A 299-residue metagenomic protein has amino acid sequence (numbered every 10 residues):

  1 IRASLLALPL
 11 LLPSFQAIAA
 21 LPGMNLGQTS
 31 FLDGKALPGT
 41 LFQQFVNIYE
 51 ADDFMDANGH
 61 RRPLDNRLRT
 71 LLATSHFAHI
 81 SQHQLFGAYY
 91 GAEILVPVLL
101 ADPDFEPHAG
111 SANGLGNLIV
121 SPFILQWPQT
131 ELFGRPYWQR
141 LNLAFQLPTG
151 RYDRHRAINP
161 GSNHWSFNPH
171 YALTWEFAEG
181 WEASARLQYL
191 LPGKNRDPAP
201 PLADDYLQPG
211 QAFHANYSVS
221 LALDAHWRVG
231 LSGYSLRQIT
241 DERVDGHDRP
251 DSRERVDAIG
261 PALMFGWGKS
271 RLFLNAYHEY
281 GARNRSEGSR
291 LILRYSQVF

Functional and structural regions predicted by a protein language model:
L21, I48-L72, P107-S111, A157-N159: Surface-exposed strand-loop-strand hairpins of Gram-negative outer-membrane beta-barrel proteins
L32-G39, Q82-Y90, W127-W138, A178-G180 (+2 more regions): Short loop/turn motifs that connect adjacent beta-strands in outer-membrane beta-barrel proteins
P38, R67-S75, A112-I119, Y137 (+4 more regions): Residues that define the transmembrane beta-barrel architecture of outer-membrane proteins
F42-E50, A92-V98, L141-L147, A185-Y189 (+3 more regions): Transmembrane beta-barrel strands of outer-membrane/channel proteins
Q44, S75-H79, V120-Q126, L143 (+5 more regions): Residues on the lipid-exposed face of transmembrane beta-strands in outer-membrane beta-barrel proteins
A51, M55, G59-R61, D197-P198 (+1 more regions): Outer membrane beta-barrel transmembrane domains
V98-L202, P250-S252, G266: Outer-membrane pore/translocation modules
